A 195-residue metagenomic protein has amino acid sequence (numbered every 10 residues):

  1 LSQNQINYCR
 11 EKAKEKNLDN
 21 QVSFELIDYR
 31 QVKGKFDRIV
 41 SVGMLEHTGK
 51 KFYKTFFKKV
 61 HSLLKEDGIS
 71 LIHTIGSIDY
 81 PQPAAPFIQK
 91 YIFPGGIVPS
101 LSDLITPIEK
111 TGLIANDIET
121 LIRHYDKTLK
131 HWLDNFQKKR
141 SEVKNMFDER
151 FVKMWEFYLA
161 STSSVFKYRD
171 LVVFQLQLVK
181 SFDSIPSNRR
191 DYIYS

Functional and structural regions predicted by a protein language model:
S2-N4: Conserved SAM/SAH-binding beta-strand->alpha-helix loop
C9-R10: Conserved SAM-binding loop
A13: Conserved hydrophobic residues forming the short capping helix/wall of the S-adenosyl-L-methionine
K16-Y29: Conserved SAM-binding strand-loop segment of SAM-dependent methyltransferases
I27-V40: A short acidic, Gly/Pro-enriched loop at the edge of an enzyme's catalytic core that lines a small-molecule cofactor
G43: Short catalytic micro-motifs in class I SAM-dependent methyltransferases
K54-I69: A short glycine-rich, Lys/Arg-flanked "PGG" loop and its adjoining helix->strand segment in the class I
I75-P186, Y194-S195: Substrate-binding/catalytic lobe of Class I Rossmann-like enzymes that use SAM or dcSAM, i.e., the mid-to-C-terminal
